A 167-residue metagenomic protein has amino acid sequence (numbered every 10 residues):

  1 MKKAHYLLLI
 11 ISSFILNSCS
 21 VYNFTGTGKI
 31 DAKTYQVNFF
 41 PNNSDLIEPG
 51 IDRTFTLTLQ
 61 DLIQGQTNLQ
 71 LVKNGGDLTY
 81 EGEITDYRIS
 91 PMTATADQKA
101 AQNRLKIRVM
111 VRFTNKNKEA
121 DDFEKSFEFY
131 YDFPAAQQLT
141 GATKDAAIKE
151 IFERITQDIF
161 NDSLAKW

Functional and structural regions predicted by a protein language model:
M1-C19: Sec-dependent bacterial lipoprotein signal peptides
L8, G26, L71, Q98-A100: Residues embedded in well-ordered secondary-structure elements
N17-D61, Q66-N68, K73, N161-W167: A structural "domain/chain start" motif
N23, G65-Q66, D77-D122, S126 (+1 more regions): Surface-exposed short loop/turn segments
N42-P49, Q138-A146: Second-shell loop/turn segments in exported
K144-W167: Compositionally biased, intrinsically disordered linkers/stalks adjacent to structured regions
